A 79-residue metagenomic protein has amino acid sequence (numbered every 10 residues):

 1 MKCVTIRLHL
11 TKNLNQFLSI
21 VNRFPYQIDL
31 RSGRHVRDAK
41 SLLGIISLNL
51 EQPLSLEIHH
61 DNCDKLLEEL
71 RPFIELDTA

Functional and structural regions predicted by a protein language model:
M1-H9: Positively charged, low-complexity intrinsically disordered leader regions
M1-K2, R31, L48-Q52: Short glycine-enriched loop/turn motifs at secondary-structure junctions
C3-V4, N22, I28, T78: N-terminal intrinsically disordered, cationic/polar leader segments that include organellar targeting peptides
H9-T11, H59: Solvent-exposed residues in well-ordered beta-strands and their adjoining turns, especially edge/terminal strands
K12-F24, H35-L50: Amphipathic alpha-helical interaction surfaces in cytosolic regulatory modules
Q27-D29, S55: Residues at or immediately flanking beta-strands
G33-R34, D61: Short, ordered loop/turn segments at secondary-structure junctions
N49-A79: C-terminal structural segments of small proteins and small subunits
